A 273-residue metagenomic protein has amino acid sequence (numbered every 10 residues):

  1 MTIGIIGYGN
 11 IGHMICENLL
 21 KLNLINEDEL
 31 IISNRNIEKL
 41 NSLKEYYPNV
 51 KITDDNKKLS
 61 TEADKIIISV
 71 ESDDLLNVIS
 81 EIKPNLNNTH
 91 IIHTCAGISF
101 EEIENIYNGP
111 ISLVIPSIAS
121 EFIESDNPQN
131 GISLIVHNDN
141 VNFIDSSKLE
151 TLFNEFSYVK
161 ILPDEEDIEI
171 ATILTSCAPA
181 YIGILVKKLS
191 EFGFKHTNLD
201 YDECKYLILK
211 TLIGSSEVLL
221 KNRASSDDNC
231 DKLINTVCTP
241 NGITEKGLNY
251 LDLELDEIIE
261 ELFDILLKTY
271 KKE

Functional and structural regions predicted by a protein language model:
M1-G4: Extreme N-terminal starter segment of soluble prokaryotic enzymes
I11: Hydrophobic/small residue at the entry helix of a nucleotide-binding pocket
I15-E17, I31, I37-L40, Y46-N130 (+1 more regions): Rossmann-like NAD(P)(H) cofactor-binding subdomain of soluble oxidoreductases
L19, N23: Aromatic pocket-lining residues of Rossmann-like dinucleotide-binding sites
N26-I32: Conserved glycine-rich Rossmann-like NAD(P)H-binding loop of the short-chain dehydrogenase/reductase
E102-P110, N127-I170, Y181-S225, I265-E273: Internal alpha-helical scaffold of NAD(P)-dependent oxidoreductase catalytic cores
L209-E273: NAD(P)-dependent Rossmann-like dehydrogenase/reductase catalytic/cofactor-binding core
